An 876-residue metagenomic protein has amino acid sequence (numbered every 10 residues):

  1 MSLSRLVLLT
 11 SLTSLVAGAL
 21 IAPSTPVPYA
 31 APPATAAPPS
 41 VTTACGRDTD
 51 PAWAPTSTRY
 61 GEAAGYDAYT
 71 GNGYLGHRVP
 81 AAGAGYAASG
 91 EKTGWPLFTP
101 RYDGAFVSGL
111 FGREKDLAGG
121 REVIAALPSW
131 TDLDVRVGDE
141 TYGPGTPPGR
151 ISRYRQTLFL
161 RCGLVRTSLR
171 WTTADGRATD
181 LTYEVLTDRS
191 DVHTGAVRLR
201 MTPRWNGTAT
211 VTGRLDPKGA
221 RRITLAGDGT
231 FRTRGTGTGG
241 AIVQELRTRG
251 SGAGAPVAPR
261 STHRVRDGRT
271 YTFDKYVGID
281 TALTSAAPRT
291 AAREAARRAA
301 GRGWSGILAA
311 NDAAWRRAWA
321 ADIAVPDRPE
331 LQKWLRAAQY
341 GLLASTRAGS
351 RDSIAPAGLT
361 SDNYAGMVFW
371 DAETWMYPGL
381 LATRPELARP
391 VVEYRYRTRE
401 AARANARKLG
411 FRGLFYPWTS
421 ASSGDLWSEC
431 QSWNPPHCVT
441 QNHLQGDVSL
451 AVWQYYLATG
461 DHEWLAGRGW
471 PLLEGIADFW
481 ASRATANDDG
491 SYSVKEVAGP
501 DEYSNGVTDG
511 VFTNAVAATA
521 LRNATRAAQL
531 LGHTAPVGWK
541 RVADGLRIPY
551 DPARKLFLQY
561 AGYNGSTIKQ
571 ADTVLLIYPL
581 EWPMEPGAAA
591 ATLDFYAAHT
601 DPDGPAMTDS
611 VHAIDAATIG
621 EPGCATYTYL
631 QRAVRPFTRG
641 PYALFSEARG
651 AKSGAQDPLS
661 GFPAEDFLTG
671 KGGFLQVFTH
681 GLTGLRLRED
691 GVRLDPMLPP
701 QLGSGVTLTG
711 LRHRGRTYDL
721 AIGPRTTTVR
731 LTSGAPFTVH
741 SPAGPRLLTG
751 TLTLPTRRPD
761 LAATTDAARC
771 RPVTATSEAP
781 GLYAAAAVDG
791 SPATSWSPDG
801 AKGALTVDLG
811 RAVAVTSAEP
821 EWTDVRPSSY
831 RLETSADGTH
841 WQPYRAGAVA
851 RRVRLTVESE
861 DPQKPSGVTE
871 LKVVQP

Functional and structural regions predicted by a protein language model:
M1-A36: Secretory targeting and sorting signals
A37-A365, R746-L748, T756-P759: Acidic/polar, glycine-enriched structural segments that form the non-catalytic walls/loops of the carbohydrate-binding
K115-D180, W433, D489, G623-T774: Non-catalytic C-terminal accessory modules of carbohydrate-active enzymes
P356-M367, G410-P436, S491-F512, V542 (+4 more regions): Carbohydrate-binding/catalytic loop surfaces
T360-V368, Y416-W470, G475-W539, T727: The feature captures the catalytic groove of carbohydrate-active enzymes
F369-E400, D447-L450, L457-A458, G467 (+2 more regions): Active-site core of glycosidic bond-cleaving carbohydrate-active enzymes
K652, P755-V815, E821-Y830, T834-G838 (+2 more regions): Disordered, acidic Ser/Thr/Pro-rich linker "stalks" and the adjacent N-terminal cap of the next globular domain
L855-Q863: Short beta-strand-plus-loop segments that form exposed binding edges in beta-rich domains
